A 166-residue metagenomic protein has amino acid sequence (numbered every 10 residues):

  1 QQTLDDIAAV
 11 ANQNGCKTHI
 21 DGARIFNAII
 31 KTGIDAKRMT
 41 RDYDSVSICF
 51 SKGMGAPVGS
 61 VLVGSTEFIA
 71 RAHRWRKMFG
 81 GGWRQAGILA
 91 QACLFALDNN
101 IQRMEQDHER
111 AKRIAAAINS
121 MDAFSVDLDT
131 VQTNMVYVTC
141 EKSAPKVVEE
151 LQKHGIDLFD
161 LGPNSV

Functional and structural regions predicted by a protein language model:
Q1-E141, P145-H154, L158-V166: Conserved PLP-enzyme active-site core in the AAT-like
